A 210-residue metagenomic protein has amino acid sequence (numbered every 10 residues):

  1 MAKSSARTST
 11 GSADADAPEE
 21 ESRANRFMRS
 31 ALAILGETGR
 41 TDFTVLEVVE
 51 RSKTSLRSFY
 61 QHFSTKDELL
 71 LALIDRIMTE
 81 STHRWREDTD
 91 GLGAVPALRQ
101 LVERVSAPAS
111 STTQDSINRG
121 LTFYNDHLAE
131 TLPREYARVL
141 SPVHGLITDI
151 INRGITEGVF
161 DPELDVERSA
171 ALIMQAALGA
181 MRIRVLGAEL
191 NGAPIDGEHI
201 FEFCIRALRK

Functional and structural regions predicted by a protein language model:
M1-S22, L186: N-terminal intrinsically disordered/low-complexity leader segments
R23, F27-L35, S81, C204: Short hydrophobic clusters on alpha-helical segments that form packing/core surfaces in small helical domains
R23, K66, L73, I77 (+8 more regions): Hydrophobic/aromatic residues within well-ordered alpha-helical segments
R26, I34-E68, A72, R76: Helix-turn-helix
L70, A109-T131: Amphipathic alpha-helical segments used for helix-helix packing
A72, W85-Q114, V166, A170-I173: Hydrophobic alpha-helical connector segments
A107-S111, D149, R153, A171-N191 (+1 more regions): Amphipathic C-terminal alpha-helical segment
E130-E157, E167-L172: Amphipathic alpha-helical packing segments from all-alpha helical-bundle domains
